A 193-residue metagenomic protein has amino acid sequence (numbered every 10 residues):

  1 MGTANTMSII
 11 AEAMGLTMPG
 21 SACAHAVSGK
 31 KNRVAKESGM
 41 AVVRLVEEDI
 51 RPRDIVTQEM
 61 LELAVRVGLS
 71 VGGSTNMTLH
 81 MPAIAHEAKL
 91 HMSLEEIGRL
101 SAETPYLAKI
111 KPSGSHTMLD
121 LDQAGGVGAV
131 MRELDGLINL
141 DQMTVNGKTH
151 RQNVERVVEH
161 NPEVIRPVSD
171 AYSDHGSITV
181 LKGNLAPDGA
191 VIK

Functional and structural regions predicted by a protein language model:
M1-K193: Catalytic or ion-coupling anion/metal-binding cores of large enzyme and transporter domains
